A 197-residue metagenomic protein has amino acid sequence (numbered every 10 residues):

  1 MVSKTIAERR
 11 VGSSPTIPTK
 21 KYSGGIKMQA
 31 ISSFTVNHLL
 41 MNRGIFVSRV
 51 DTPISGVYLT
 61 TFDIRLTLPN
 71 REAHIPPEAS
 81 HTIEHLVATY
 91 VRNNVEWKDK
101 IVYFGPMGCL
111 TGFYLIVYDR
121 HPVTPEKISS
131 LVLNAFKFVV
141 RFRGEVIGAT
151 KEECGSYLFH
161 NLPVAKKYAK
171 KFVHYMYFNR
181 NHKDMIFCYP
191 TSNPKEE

Functional and structural regions predicted by a protein language model:
T5, K20-K21: Polybasic, lysine-rich low-complexity intrinsically disordered segments
V11-G12: Short, positively charged low-complexity motifs
G24-N70, I186, E196: Non-catalytic terminal extensions that flank enzyme cores
Y58-N93, Y103-F104: Active/ligand-binding-proximal structured segments within catalytic/core domains that scaffold catalytic residues
N94-K98: Short secondary-structure junctions
F104-F178: Active-site-adjacent, His/Asp/Glu-enriched structural segments that form or flank metal-binding and acid/base networks
H174-E197: Histidine-acidic residue clusters that define the catalytic metal-binding segment of zinc metallopeptidase domains
